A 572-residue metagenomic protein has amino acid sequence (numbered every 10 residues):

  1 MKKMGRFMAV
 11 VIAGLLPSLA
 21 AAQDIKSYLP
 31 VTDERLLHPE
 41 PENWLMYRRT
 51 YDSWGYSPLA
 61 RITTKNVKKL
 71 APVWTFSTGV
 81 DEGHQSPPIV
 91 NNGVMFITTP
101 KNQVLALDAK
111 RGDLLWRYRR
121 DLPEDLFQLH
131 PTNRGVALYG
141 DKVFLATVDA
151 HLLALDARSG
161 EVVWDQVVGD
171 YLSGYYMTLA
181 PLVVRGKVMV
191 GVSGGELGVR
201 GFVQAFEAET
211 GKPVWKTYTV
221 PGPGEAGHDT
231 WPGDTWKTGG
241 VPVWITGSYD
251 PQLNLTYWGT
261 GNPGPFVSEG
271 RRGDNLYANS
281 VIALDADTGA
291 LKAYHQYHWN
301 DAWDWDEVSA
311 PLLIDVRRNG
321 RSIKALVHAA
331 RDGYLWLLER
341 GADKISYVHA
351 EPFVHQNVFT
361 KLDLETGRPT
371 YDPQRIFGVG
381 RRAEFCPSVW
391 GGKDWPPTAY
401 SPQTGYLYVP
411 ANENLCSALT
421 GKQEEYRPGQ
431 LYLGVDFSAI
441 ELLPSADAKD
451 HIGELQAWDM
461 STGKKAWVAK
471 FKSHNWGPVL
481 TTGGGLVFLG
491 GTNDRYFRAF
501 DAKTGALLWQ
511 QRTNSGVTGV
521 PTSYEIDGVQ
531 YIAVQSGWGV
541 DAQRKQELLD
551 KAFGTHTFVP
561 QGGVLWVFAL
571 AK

Functional and structural regions predicted by a protein language model:
Q23-P72, T219-A226, P369-R375, P444-S445 (+1 more regions): Blade/loop signatures of beta-propeller domains
W44-R48, G83-Q103, F127-L152, Y176-L197 (+9 more regions): Repeat-blade elements of multi-bladed beta-propeller folds
S53-G169, T481-T482: N-terminal cofactor/phosphate-binding cores enriched in small/glycine residues, especially glycine-rich loops such as
F76-I89, R117-A137, D165-A180, L197 (+9 more regions): Extracytoplasmic beta-rich repeat domains
D108-R111, D156-S159, A208-T210, A286-T288 (+4 more regions): Short loop/turn segments that connect beta-strands within beta-propeller blades
Y176-T210, N300-T360, R375-W395, A399 (+2 more regions): Repeat-solenoid scaffold signature
V190-G201, W258-N275, E413-A448, G537-T557: Short, conserved, GDST-rich strand-edge loop motifs in beta-rich repeat architectures
T522-K572: Blade-level signature of beta-propeller repeat domains, shared across WD40, Kelch, NHL, RCC1 and BNR/Asp-box propellers
